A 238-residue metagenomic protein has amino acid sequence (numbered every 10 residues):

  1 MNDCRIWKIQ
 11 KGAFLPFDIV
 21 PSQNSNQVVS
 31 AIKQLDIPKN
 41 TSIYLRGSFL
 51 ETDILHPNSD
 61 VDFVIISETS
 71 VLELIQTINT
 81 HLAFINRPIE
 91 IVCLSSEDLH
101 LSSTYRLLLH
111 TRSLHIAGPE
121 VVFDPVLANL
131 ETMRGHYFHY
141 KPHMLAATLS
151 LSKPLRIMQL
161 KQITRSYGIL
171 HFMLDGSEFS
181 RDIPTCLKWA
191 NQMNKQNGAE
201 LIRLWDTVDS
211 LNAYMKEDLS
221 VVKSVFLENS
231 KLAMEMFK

Functional and structural regions predicted by a protein language model:
M1-Y44, W189-S210, K238: Helical scaffold of the NTase/Pol beta-like nucleotidyltransferase catalytic core
N2-N24, E73-Y167: Conserved NTP/Mg2+-binding pocket subregion across the NTase superfamily
N2-R5, P125-K238: Conserved nucleotidyltransferase catalytic core and NTase-mimicking acidic/glycine-rich helix/loop elements in nucleic
Q23-K33, P57-S59, P88-C93, T111-G118 (+1 more regions): Short charge-dense sequence patches
A31-K39, I78-N86, A233: Hydrophobic, Leu/Ile/Phe/Ala-enriched alpha-helical segments that form helix-helix packing faces
I32-V61, I66-V71: Active-site nucleotide-donor binding segment shared across nucleotidyl transfer reactions
K39-S42, V71, N86-E90, F179 (+1 more regions): Secondary-structure boundary/capping signal
T52, L72-L74, H100, M173 (+1 more regions): Intrinsically disordered, low-complexity acidic/polar segments
